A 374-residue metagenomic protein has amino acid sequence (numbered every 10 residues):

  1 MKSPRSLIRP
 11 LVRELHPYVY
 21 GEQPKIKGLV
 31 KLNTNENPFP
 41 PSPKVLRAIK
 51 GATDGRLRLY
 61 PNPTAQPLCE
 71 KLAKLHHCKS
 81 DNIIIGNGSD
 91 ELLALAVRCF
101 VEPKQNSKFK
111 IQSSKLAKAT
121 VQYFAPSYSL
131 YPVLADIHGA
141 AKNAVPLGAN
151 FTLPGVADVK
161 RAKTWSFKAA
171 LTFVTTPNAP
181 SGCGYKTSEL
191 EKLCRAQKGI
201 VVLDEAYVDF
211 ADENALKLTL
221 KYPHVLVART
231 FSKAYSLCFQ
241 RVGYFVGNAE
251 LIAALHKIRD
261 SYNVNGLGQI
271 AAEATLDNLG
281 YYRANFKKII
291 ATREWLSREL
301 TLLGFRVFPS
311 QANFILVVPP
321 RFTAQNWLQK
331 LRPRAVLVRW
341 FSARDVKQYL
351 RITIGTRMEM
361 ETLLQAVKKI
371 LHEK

Functional and structural regions predicted by a protein language model:
M1-K2, G51, K104-K118, K160-F167 (+1 more regions): Short, basic, low-complexity termini and linkers enriched in Ser/Thr/Gly/Pro that act as targeting/leader peptides
M1-L59, S113, F167: N-terminal "arm"/small-domain region of PLP-dependent enzymes with the aminotransferase-like
Q66-T120, H138: Phosphate-binding glycine-rich loop
A119, S129, N143-D209: Active-site phosphate-binding strand-loop segment of PLP-dependent enzymes
S188, Q329-R334, R339, A343-K374: PLP-dependent enzyme catalytic core of the Aspartate aminotransferase-like
H224-F308: PLP-dependent aminotransferase class I/II
I290, L302-R334, L350: Conserved PLP-binding catalytic core of the aspartate aminotransferase-like
